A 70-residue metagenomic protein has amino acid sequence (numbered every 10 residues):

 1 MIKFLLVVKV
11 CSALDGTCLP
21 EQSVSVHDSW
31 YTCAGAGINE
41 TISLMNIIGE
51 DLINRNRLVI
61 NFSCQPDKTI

Functional and structural regions predicted by a protein language model:
M1-Q22: Short aromatic-glycine-(Arg/Gly/Cys) micro-motifs in beta-strand/loop hairpins
V7, C11, I38-S43: Short, charged low-complexity linear segments at domain edges
C11, C33, C64: Short cysteine clusters
C18-T32: A short, exposed loop/beta-hairpin motif centered on an aromatic-Gly-Thr core
S29-T41: Short, well-ordered alpha-helical segments
S43-I70: Short, mixed-charge low-complexity intrinsically disordered segments
